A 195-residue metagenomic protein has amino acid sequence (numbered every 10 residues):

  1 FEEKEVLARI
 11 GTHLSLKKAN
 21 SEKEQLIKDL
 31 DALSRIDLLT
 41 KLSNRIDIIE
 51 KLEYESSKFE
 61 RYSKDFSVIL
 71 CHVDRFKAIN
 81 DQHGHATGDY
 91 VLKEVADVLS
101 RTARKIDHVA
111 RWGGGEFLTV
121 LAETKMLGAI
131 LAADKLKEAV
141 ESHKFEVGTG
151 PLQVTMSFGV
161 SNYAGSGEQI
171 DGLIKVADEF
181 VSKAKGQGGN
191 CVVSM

Functional and structural regions predicted by a protein language model:
E2-L39, I46-S57, D107-H108, V120: Signal-transducing coiled-coil linker helices
D31, N44-S67, D74-R101, A110-G114 (+4 more regions): Conserved long alpha-helical elements within nucleotide-processing catalytic cores of c-di-GMP signaling and class III
K58, R101-I106, E138-T149, V181-Q187: Short catalytic/binding micro-motifs of nucleotide second-messenger systems
D81, L121-T124, E141, Y163-A164: Residue-level recognition of strand-loop junctions within catalytic nucleotide-signaling folds
H108-R111, L152: A short pre-motif secondary-structure segment
M126, I130, D134, G148 (+1 more regions): Catalytic-core segments of nucleotide cyclases and related cyclic-nucleotide turnover enzymes
